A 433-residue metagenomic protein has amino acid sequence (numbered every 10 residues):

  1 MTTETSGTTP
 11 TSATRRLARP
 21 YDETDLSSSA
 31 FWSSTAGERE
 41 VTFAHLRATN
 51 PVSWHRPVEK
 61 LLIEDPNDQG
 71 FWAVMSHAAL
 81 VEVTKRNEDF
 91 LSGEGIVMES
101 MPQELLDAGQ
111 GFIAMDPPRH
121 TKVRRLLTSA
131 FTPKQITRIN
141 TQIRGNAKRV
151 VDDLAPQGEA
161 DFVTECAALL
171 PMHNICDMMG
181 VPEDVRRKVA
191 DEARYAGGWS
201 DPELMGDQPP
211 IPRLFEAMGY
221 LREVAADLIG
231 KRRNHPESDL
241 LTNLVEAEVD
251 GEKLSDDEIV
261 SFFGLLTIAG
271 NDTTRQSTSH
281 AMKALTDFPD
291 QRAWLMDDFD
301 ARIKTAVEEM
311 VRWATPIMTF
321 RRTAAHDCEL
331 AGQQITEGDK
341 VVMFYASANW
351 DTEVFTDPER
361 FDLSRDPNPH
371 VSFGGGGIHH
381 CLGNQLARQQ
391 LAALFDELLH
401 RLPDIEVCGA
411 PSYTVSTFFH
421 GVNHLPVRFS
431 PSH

Functional and structural regions predicted by a protein language model:
M1-H433: Cytochrome P450
